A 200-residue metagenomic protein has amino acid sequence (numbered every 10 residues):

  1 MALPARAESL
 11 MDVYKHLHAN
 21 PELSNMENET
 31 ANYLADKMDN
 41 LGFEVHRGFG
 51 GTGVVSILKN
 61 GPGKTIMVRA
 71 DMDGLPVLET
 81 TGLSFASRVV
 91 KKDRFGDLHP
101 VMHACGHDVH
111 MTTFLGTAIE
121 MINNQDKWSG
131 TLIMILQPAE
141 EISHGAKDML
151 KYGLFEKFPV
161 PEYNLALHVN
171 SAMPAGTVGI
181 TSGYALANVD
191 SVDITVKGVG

Functional and structural regions predicted by a protein language model:
M1-H103, D108-G130: Acidic/His- and Gly-rich active-site-bordering loop/insert found across diverse amide/peptide-bond hydrolases
L75, V90-M102, V109, D126-G200: Histidine/acidic-residue-rich, glycine-tolerant segments that coordinate divalent metal ions
